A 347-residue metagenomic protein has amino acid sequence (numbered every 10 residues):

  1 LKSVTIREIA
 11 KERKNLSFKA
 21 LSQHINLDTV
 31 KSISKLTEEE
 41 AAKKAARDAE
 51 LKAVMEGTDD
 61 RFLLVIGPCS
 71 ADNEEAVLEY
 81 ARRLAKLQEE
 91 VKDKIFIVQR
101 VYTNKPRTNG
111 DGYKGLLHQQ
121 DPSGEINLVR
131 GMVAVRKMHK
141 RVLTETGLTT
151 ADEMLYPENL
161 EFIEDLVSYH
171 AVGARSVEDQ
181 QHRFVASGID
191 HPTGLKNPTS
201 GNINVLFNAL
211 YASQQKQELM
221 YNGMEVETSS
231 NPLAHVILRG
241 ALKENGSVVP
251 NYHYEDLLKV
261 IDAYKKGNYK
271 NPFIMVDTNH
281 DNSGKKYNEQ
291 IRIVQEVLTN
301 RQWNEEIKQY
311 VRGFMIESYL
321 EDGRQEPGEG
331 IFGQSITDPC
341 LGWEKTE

Functional and structural regions predicted by a protein language model:
S3, E8-N15, A81, K94-K259 (+4 more regions): Active-site-facing alpha/beta catalytic cores
V4-E8, E12-E56: N- or domain-start disorder-to-order transition segments that initiate the globular core
K52-D60, K266-N271: Glycine-rich phosphate/diphosphate-binding loops that line cofactor/substrate pockets in enzymes
L63-A76, D338: Conserved phosphate/anionic-ligand binding catalytic regions in large, soluble enzymes, centered on
G67, V276, G342: Conserved, mostly hydrophobic/aromatic
C69-D72, N271, N279-K285: Short acidic, Gly/Ser-rich segments with clustered Asp/Glu that frequently serve as metal-coordination loops in enzyme
Y319-E347: Internal helix-turn-beta structural module
